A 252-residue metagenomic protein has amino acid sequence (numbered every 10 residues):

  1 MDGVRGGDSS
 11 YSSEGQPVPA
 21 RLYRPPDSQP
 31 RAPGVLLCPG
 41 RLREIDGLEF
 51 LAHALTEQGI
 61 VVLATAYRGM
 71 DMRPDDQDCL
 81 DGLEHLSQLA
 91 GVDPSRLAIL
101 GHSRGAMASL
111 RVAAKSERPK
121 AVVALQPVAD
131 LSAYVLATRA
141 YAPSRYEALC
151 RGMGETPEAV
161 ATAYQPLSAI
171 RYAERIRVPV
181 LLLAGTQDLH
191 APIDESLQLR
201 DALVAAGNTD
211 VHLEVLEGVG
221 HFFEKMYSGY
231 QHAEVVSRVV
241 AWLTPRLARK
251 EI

Functional and structural regions predicted by a protein language model:
M1-D27: N-terminal cap/lid segment of alpha/beta-hydrolase-fold proteins
Q29-A32, L37-M72: Short substrate-entry loop that stabilizes the transition state in hydrolases
D71-A90: Alpha/beta-hydrolase active-site loop
D76, L110-A159: Hydrolase active-site cap/lid region
V92-S103: Alpha/beta-hydrolase fold nucleophile elbow
I176, L182-A184, D188: Short beta-strand/loop motif that positions the catalytic acidic residue of the alpha/beta-hydrolase fold
L189-E195: Conserved alpha/beta-hydrolase "acid-adjacent" motif
L197, A206-I252: C-terminal catalytic histidine-bearing segment of alpha/beta-hydrolase fold enzymes
